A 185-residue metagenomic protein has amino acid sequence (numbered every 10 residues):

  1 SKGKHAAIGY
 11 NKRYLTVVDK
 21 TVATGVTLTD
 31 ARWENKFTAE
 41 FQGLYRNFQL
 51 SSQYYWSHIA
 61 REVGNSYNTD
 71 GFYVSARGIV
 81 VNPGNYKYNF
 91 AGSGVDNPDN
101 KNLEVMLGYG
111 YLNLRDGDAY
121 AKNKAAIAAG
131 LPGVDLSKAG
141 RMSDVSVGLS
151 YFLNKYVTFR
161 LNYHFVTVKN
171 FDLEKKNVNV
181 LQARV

Functional and structural regions predicted by a protein language model:
K2-V185: Outer-membrane beta-barrel pore domains
